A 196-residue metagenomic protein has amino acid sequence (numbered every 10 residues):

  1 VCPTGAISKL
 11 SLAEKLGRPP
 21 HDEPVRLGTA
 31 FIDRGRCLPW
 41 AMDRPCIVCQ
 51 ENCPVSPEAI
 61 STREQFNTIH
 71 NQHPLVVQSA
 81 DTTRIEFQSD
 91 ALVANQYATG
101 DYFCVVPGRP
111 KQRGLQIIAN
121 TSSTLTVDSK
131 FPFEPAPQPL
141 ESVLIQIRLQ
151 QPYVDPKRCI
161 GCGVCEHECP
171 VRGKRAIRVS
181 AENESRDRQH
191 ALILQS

Functional and structural regions predicted by a protein language model:
V1-P19, I47-F66, D101-Y102, V164-E182: Iron-sulfur cluster-binding cysteine motifs and their immediate structural context in ferredoxin-like electron-transfer
C2, L27, Q112, L149 (+1 more regions): Short edge beta-strand segments in beta-sheet-rich domains
P3, A30, P54, P137-P139 (+2 more regions): Proline-rich low-complexity regions
K15-L16, A41-M42, G108-G114, G161-E168: Generic detector of contiguous secondary-structure segments
H21-E51, A59-P74, D90, S142-G161 (+1 more regions): Ferredoxin-like iron-sulfur electron-transfer modules
D22-P24, P54, V77, N95-Y97 (+4 more regions): A generic structural signal for short, solvent-exposed coil/turn residues that cap or connect secondary-structure
F66-P139: Autoprocessing Asn-cyclization modules and mimics
F103-V105, S142-I145, E166: Hydrophobic beta-strand signal
